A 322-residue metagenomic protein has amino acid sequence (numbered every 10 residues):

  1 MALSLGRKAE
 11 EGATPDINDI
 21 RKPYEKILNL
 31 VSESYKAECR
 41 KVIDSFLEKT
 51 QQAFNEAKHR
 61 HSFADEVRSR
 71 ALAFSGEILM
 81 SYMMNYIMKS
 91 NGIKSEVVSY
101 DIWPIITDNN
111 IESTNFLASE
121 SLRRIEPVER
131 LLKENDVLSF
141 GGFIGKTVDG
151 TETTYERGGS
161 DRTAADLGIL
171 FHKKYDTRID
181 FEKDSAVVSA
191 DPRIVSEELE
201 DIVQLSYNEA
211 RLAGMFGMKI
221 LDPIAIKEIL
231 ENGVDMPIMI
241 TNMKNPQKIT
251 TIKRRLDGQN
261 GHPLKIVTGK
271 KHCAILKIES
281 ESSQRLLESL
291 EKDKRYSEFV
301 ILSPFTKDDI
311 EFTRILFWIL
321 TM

Functional and structural regions predicted by a protein language model:
M1-L221: Nucleotide/pyrophosphate-binding catalytic subdomain
N91, N232, D293: Conserved dinucleotide-binding and phosphotransfer motif residues
V98, F140-G142, F181-E182, T241-M243 (+3 more regions): Generic beta-strand/beta-sheet core signal
G150, P246-Q247: Detector for glycine-centered tight turns/loop "hinges" at secondary-structure junctions
N208-N242: Phosphate/diphosphate-binding loops
I229, M243-N245, R254-L256: Conserved ATP-utilizing enzyme core subdomain
K248-M322: A conserved regulatory-domain signal marking ACT and ACT-like small-molecule sensing domains and adjacent regulatory
